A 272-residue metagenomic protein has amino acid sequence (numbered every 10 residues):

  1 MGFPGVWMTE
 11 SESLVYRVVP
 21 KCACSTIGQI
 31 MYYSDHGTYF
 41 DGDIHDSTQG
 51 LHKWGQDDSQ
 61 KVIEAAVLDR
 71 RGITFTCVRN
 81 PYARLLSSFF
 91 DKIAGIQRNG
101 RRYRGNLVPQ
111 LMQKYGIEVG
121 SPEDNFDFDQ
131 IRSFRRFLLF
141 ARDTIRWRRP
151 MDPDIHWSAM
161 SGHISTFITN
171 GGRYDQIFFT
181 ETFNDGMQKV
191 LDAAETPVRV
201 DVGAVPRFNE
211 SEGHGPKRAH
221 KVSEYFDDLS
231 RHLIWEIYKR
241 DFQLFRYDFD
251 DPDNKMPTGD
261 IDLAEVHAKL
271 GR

Functional and structural regions predicted by a protein language model:
M1-R272: Membrane-interface amphipathic segments in extracytoplasmic regions
